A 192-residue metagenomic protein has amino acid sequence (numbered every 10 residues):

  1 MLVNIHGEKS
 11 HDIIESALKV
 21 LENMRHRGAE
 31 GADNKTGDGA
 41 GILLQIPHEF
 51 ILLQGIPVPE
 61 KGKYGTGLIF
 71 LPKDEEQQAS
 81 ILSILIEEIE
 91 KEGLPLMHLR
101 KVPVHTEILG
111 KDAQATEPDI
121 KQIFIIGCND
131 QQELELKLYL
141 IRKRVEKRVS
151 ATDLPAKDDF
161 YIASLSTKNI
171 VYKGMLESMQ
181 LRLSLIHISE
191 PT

Functional and structural regions predicted by a protein language model:
M1-P47, I51-K73: N-terminal amphipathic, basic-rich helices that act as targeting or association modules
K9-S10, E177, P191: Helix N-cap and loop-to-helix transition residues
K19, N23, S83-E87, K91 (+1 more regions): Charged/polar, solvent-exposed surface patches and flexible loops
D38, Q45-L185: Long, basic N-terminal domains or extensions that often function in RNA/ssDNA interaction or organelle/cellular
I186-T192: Residue-level detector of conserved catalytic or cofactor/ligand-binding positions in enzyme active sites
